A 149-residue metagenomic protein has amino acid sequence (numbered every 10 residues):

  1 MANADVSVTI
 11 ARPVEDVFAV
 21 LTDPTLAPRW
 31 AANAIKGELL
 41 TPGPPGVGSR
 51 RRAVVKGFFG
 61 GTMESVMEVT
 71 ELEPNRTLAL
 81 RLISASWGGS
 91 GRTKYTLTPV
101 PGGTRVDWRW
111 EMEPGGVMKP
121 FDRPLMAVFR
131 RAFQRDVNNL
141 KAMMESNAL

Functional and structural regions predicted by a protein language model:
M1-T41, G46-V47: Hydrophobic ligand-binding cavity/cleft-lining segments
V6-V8, L39, E64-E71, G91-P99: Hydrophobic/aromatic beta-strand elements that line small-molecule binding cavities or substrate pockets in beta-rich
R12, R29, E64, R131-R135: Generic recognition of short, well-ordered alpha-helical interface segments
E15-F18, Q134, N138: Amphipathic alpha-helical segments that line or abut small-molecule/effector binding pockets and mediate allosteric
W30, T62-M63, S90, M118: Alpha-helix N-cap/helix-start motif
E38-S86, R105, M112, R135-L149: Glycine-rich portal/gate segments that line the openings of hydrophobic small-molecule binding cavities
R81-R135, A142: Beta-strand/loop substructures that line and gate deep hydrophobic ligand-binding cavities in soluble
